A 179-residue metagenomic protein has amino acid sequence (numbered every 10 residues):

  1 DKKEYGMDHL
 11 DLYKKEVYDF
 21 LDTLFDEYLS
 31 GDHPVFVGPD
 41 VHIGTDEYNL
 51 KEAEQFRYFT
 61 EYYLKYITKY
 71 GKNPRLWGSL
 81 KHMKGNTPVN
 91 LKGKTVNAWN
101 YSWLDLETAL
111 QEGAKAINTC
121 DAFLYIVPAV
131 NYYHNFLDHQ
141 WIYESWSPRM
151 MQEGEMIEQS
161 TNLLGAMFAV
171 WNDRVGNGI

Functional and structural regions predicted by a protein language model:
D1, Y58-T60, N131-N135: Short secondary-structure boundary/capping segments
K3-T95, W99-A114: Active-site neighborhood of glycoside hydrolase catalytic domains
T87-K94, N100-I179: Flexible, acidic glycine-rich loops studded with aromatic residues
